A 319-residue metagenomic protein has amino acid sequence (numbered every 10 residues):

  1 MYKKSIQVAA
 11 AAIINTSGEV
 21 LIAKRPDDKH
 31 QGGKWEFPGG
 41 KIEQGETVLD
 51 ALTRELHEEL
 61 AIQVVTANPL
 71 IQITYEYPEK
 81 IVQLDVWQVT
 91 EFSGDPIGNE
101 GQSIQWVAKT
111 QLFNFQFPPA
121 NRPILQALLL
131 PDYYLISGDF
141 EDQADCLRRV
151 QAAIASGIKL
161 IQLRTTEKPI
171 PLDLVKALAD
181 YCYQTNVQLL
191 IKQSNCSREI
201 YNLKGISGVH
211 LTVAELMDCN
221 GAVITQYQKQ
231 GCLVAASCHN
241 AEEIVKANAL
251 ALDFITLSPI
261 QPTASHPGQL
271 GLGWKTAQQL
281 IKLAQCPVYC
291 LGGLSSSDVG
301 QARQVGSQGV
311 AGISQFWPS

Functional and structural regions predicted by a protein language model:
M1-V20, Q72: Conserved N-terminal beta-strand and adjoining loop/helix that marks the start of the Nudix/MutT-like hydrolase domain
E19-E59, L70-I71, Q188-L190: Conserved Nudix-box catalytic region and its N-terminal flanking loop in Nudix hydrolases and closely related
I73-D95: Active-site-adjacent beta-strand/loop module that shapes the phosphate/pyrophosphate-binding cleft
V86-Q88, P96-L129: NUDIX/MutT-family hydrolases
L130-D145, V234-A236: Active-site mouth loops of central-metabolism enzymes
L135, I161, Y201, A247 (+3 more regions): Conserved, mostly hydrophobic/aromatic
L174-S194, V213, G221-N240, Q269-S295: Alpha-helix-loop-beta-strand connector modules within alpha/beta enzyme cores
G208-G221, F254-G268, G293-S319: Glycine-rich phosphate-binding active-site loops on the catalytic face of alpha/beta enzymes
